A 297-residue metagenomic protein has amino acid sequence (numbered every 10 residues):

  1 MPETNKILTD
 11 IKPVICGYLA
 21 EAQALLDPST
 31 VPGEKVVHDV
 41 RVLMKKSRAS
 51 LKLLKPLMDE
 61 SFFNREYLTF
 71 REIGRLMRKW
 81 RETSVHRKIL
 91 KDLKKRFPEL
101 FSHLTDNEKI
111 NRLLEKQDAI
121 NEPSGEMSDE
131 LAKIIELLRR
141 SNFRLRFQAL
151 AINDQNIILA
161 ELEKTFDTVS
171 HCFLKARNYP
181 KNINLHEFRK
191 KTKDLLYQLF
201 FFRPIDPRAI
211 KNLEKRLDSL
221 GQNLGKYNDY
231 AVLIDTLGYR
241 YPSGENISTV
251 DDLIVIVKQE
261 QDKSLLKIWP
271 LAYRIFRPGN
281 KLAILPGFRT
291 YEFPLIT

Functional and structural regions predicted by a protein language model:
M1-T297: Function-determining surface determinants
